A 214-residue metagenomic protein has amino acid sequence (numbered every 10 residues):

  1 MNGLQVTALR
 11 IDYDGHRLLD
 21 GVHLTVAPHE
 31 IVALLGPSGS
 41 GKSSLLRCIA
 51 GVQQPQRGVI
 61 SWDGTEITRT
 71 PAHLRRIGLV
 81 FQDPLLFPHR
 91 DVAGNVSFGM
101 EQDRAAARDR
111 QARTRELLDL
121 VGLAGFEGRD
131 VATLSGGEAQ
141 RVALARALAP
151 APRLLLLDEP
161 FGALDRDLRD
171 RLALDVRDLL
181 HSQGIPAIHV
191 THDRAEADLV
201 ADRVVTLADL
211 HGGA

Functional and structural regions predicted by a protein language model:
A50: Helix-to-loop junction immediately C-terminal to a conserved catalytic motif
G58-E66: Conserved ABC transporter NBD signature motif
T65-F81, Q102, A107-R108: ABC ATPase NBD coupling module
R108-F126, R177-H181: Conserved ABC ATPase "signature" region
D130-L134, E138: Conserved ABC ATPase signature
A149-R153: A short, proline-enriched helix->beta-strand linker immediately N-terminal to the Walker B motif in ABC-type P-loop
G184-V190: Conserved H-loop
